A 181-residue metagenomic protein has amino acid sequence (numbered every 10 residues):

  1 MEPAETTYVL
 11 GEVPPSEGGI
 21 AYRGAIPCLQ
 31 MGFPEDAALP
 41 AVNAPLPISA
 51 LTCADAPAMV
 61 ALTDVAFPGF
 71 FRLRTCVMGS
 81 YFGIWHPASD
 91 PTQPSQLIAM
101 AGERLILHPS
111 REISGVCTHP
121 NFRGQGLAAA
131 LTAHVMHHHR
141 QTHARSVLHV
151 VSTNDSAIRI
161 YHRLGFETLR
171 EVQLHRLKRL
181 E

Functional and structural regions predicted by a protein language model:
M1-V42: Acyl-donor-binding surface of acyltransferase catalytic domains
A4, H143-R145: Short, high-confidence coil segments that cap the C-terminus of an alpha-helix and link into the following beta-strand
V9-P14, H138, V147-I158, L174-E181: Conserved beta-strand-loop-alpha-helix junction that forms the acyl-donor binding cleft
P14-I20, A129, S152-E171: Conserved active-site alpha-helix within GNAT-family acetyltransferase domains
R23-P34, E167-E181: Conserved catalytic-core motifs of GNAT/GCN5-like acyltransferases
E35-G69, Q93: Short amphipathic alpha-helix that is part of the acyltransferase structural core
F70-Y81, W85-C117: A conserved beta-strand-loop-helix scaffold within acyl/acetyltransferase catalytic domains
T118-P120, G124-Q141, I158-R163: Conserved acetyl-CoA-binding loop-helix of GNAT-fold acetyltransferases
